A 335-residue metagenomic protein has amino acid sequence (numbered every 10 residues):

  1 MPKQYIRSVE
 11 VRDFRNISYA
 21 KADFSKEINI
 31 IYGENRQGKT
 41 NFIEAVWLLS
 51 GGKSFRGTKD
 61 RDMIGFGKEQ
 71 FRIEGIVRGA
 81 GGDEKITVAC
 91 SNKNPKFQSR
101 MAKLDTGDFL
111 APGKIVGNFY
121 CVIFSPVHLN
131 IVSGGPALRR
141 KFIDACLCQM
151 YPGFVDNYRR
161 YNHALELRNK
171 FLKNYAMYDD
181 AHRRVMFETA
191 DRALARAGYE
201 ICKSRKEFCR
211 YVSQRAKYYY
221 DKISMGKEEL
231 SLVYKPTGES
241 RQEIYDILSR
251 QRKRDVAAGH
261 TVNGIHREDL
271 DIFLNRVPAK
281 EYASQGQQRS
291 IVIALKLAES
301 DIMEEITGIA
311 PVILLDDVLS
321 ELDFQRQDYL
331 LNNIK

Functional and structural regions predicted by a protein language model:
M1-E34, Y178-L314, E321-Q325, Y329-N333: Conserved NTPase motor "head" modules and their coupling/switch loops across ABC/AAA+ ATPases, GTPases, and GHKL ATPases
G38-K39: Conserved lysine of the Walker
L48-D60, A298-I306: Post-Walker A helix-loop "phosphate-sensing" segment adjacent to the P-loop in P-loop NTPases
G51-L138, L147-M150, F154, S213 (+2 more regions): Nucleotide-state sensing region of NTPase/ATPase domains
M63-F66, Y161-A164, R205: Intracellular alpha-helical coupling/juxtamembrane segments of multi-pass membrane proteins
L110, K114, A137-K141, P152 (+8 more regions): Charged, alpha-helix-enriched surfaces in structured cytosolic catalytic cores of large nucleotide-utilizing machines
N130-I131, A137-A181, V185-E188, R192: Long, charged N-terminal accessory/stalk domains
